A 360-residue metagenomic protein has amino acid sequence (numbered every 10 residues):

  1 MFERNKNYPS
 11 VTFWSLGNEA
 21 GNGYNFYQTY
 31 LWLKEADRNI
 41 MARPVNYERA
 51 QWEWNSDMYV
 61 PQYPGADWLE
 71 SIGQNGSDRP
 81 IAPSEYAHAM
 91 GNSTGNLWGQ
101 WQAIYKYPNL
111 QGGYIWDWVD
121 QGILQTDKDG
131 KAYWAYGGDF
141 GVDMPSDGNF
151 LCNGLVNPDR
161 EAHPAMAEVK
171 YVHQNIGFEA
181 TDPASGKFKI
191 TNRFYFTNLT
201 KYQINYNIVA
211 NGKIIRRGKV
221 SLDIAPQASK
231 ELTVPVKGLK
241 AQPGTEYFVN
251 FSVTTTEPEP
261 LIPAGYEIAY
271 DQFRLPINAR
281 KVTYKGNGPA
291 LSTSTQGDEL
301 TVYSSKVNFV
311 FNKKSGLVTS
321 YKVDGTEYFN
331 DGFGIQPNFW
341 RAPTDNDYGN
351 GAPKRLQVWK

Functional and structural regions predicted by a protein language model:
M1-K189, F194-T200, N205-I214: Extended substrate-binding grooves/exosites of carbohydrate-active enzymes
T181, T197, A225-S229, Q242-G244 (+2 more regions): Surface-exposed coil/turn segments at beta-strand junctions on protein surfaces, enriched
G186-F194, V234, V249-V253, K306: Buried hydrophobic-core signal for structured, non-transmembrane domains
K189, N205-N207, N250-S252, E299-T301 (+1 more regions): Residue-level detector of beta-strand face positions
Y202-Q203, I208-V253, L261: Intrinsically disordered, low-complexity Pro/Gly/Ser/Thr-rich segments with frequent PxxP/GP/PP motifs and embedded
P235-G244, E259, F273-K360: Beta-strand/loop-rich accessory regions of lumenal/periplasmic or secreted enzymes, predominantly carbohydrate-active
E259-I268: Beta-sandwich strand segments
